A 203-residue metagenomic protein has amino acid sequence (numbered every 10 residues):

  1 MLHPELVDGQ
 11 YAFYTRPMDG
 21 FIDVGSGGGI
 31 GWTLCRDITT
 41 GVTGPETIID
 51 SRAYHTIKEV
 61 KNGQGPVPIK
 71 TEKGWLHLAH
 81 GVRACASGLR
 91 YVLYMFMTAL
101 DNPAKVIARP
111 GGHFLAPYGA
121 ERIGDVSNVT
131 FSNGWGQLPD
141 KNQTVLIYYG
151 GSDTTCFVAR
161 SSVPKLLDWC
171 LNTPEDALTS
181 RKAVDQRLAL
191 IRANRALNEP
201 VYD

Functional and structural regions predicted by a protein language model:
M1-H3, Q64-V67, F131-G134: Beta-propeller and closely related beta-sheet repeat lectin domains
E5-V60, K70-V126, P139-V145, Y149-D203: Beta-rich carbohydrate-recognition and catalytic domains
